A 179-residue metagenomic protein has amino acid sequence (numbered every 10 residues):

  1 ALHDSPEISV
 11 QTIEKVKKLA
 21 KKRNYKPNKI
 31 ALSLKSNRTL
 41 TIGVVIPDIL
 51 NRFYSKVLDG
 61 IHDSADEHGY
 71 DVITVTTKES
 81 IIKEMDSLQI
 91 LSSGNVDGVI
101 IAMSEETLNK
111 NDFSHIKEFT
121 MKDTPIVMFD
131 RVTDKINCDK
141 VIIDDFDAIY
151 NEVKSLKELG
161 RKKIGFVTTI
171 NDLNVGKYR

Functional and structural regions predicted by a protein language model:
A1-R38: N-terminal helix-turn-helix DNA-binding module of bacterial transcription factors
K21-K22, G60-I73, I90-N95, K110-R179: Bacterial carbohydrate/catabolite-sensing allosteric modules
K22-N28, I82, L108-K110: Short gly/ser/thr-rich secondary-structure transition/capping motifs
R23-L34, F53, V57, A102 (+1 more regions): Alpha-helical linker/hinge and terminal dimerization helices associated with HTH transcriptional regulators
S36-L50, H68-Y70: Interdomain hinge and pocket-entrance segments immediately C-terminal to HTH DNA-binding domains
I46-D63: N-terminal winged-helix
Y54, E84, I149: Aromatic/hydrophobic pocket-lining residues that form the small-molecule binding cavity in soluble enzyme cores
I82-D97, I101: Short, well-structured alpha-helical segments in soluble
